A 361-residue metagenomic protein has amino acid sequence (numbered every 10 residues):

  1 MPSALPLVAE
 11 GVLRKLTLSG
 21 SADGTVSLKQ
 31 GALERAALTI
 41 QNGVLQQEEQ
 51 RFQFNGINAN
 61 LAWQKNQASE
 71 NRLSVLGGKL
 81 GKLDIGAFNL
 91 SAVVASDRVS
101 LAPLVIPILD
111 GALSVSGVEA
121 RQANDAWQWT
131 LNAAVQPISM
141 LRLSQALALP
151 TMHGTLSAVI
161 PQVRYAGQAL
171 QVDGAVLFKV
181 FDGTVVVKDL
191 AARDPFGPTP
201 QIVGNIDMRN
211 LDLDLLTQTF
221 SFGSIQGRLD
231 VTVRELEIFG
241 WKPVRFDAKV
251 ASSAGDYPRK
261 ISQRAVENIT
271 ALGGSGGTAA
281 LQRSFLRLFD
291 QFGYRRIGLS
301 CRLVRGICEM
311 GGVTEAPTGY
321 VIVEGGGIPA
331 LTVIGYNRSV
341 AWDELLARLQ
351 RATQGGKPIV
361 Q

Functional and structural regions predicted by a protein language model:
M1-E48, I57-G167, Q171, L177-K179 (+4 more regions): Extended amphipathic, helix-rich lipid-handling scaffolds
Q171-V172, V244: Short "repeat-start/strand-capping" segments in structured domains, especially the N-termini of parallel beta-helix
D182-G183, A251-Y257: Short edge-strand/loop segments of extracellular domains
L229-S253: C-terminal structural cap/anchor segments
P258-E267: Outer-membrane beta-barrel and related beta-rich outer-membrane complex signature in Gram-negative bacteria
S300-L345: C-terminal interaction module
